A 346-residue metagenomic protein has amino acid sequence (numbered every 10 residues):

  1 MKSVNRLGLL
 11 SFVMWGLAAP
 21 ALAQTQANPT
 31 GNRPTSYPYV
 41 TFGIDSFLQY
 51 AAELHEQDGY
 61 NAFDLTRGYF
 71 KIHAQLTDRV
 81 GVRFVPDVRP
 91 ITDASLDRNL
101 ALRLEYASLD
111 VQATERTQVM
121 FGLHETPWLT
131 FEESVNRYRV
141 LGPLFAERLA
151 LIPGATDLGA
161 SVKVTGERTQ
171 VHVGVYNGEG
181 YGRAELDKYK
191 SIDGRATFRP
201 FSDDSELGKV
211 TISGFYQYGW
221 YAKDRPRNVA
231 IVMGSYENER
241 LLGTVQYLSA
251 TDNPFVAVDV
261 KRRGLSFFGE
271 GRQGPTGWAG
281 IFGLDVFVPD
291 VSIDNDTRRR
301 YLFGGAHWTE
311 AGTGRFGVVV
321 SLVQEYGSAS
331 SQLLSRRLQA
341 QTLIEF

Functional and structural regions predicted by a protein language model:
M1-N28: Cleavable N-terminal export/targeting peptides
K2-S3, D64, N136, F145 (+2 more regions): Short alpha-helical segments used as structural interaction elements across diverse proteins
V4-G8, Y69, H73, L302 (+1 more regions): Residue-level detector of intrinsically disordered/flexible regions characterized by low predicted structural confidence
G16-A21, T25, L144, G269 (+1 more regions): N-terminal cationic amphipathic segment used for targeting or macromolecule association
A19-A21, V119, A160, G194 (+2 more regions): Active-site-proximal helix/loop capping residues that flank conserved catalytic or ligand/cofactor
A27-G180, L186-D193, T197-E206, F268-I281 (+1 more regions): Outer membrane beta-barrel
F47-G59, T77, A94-D97, A107-Q112 (+3 more regions): Outer-membrane beta-barrel pore domains
